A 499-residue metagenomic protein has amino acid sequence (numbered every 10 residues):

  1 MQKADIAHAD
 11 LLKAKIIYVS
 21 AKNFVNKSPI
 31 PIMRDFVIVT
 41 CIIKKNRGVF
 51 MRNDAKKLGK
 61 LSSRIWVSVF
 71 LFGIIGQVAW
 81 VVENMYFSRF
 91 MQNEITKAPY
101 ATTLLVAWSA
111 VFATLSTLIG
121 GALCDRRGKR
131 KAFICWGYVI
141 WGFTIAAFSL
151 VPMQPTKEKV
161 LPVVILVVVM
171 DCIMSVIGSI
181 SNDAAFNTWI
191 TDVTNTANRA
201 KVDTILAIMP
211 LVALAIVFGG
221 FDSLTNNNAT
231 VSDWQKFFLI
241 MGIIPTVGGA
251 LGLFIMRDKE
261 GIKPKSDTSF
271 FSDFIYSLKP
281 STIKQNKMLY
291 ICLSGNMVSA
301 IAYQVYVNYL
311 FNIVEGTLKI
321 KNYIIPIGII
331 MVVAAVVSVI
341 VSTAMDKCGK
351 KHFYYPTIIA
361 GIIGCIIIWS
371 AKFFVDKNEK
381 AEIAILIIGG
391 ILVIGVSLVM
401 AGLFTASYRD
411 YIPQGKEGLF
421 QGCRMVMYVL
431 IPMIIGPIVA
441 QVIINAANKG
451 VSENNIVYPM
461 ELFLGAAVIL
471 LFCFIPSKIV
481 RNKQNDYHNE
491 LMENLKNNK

Functional and structural regions predicted by a protein language model:
R52-A110, M288-G295, S299-T317: Helix-loop boundary and gating motifs at the non-cytosolic
R52-S62, E260-C292, N494-K499: Juxtamembrane intracellular "pre-TM" segments in multi-pass secondary transporters
A113-T114, A200-D222, M425-P437: Glycine-rich segments within core transmembrane alpha-helices of 12-TM secondary carriers
S116-K129, V337-K350: Helix-to-loop junctions at the C-terminal end of transmembrane segments in multipass secondary transporters
R130, S223-I243, I444-I469: A membrane-interface helix-boundary motif in multi-pass transporters
Y138-V160, A360-E379: C-terminal ends and interior cores of transmembrane alpha-helices in multi-pass membrane transporters/permeases
S149-M153, T246-M256, Y458-N494: Multi-pass alpha-helical transporter architecture, strongest for 12-TM Major Facilitator/SLC carriers used
H352-A401: C-terminal transmembrane helical hairpin of 12-TM major facilitator-type secondary transporters
